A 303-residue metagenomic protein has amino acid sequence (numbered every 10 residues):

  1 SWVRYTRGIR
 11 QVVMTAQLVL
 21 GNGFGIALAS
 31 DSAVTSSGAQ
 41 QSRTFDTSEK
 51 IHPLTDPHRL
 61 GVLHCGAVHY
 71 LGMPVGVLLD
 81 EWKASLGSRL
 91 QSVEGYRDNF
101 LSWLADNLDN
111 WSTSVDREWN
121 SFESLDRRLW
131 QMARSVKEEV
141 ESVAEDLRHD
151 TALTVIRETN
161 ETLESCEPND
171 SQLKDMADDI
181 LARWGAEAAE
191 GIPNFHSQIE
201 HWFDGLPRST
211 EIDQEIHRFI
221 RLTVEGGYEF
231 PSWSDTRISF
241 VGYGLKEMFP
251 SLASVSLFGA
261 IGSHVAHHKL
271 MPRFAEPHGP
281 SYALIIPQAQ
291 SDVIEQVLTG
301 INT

Functional and structural regions predicted by a protein language model:
I9-T303: N-terminal nucleophile
